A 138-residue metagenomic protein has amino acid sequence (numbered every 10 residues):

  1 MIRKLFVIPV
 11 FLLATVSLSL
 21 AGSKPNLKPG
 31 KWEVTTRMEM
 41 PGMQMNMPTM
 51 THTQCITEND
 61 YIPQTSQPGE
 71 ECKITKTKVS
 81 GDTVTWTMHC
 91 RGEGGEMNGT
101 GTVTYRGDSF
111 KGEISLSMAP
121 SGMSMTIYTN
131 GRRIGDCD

Functional and structural regions predicted by a protein language model:
M1-L5: Positively charged n-region of N-terminal signal peptides that target proteins for export
V7-S17: Bacterial N-terminal signal peptides
G22-D138: Subset-of-secretome marker
